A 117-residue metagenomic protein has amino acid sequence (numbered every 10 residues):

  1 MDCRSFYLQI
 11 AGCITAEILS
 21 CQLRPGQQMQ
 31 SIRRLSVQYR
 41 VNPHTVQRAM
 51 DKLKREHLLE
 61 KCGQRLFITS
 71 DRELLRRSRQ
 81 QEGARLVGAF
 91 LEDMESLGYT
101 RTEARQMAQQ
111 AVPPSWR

Functional and structural regions predicted by a protein language model:
M1-M29, R33-V37, S78-R117: Extreme N-terminal segment that seeds HTH/winged-HTH DNA-binding domains in transcriptional regulators
Y7, P43, D51-K54, L66 (+2 more regions): A general secondary-structure boundary signal
Q28-K61: N-terminal helix-turn-helix
S31, Q64-D71: Minor-groove-contacting beta-hairpin "wing" of winged helix-turn-helix DNA-binding domains
E73-L75: A short, flexible beta-alpha/helix-coil linker loop
